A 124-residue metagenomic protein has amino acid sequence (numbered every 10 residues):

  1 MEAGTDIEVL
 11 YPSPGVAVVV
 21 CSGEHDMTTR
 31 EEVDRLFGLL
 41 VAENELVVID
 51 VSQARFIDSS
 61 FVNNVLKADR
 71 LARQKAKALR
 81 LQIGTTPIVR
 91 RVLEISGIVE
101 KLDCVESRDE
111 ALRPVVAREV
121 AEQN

Functional and structural regions predicted by a protein language model:
M1, Y11, I95-G97: Short, conserved catalytic or adaptor-binding loops enriched in Gly and charged residues
A3-R35, S52-Q53: STAS-typified acidic loop motif
E8-L10, Q82, V105: General small-molecule cofactor/ligand-binding pocket signal
A17-V19, L93, A117: N-terminal non-cleavable signal-anchor helices
M27-L102: Amphipathic alpha-helical interaction surfaces in cytosolic regulatory modules
K101-E110: Short acidic-hydrophobic, aromatic-tinged amphipathic segments that line or gate anion-handling sites
E110-N124: Short, charged, intrinsically disordered terminal tails
